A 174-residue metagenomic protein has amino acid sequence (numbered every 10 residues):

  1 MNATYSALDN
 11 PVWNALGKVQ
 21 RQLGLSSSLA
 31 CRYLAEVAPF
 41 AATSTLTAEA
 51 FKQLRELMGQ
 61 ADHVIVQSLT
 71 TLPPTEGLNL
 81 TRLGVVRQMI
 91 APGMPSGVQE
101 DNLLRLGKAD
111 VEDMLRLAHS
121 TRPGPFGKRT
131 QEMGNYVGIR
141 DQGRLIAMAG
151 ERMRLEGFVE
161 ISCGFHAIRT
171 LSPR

Functional and structural regions predicted by a protein language model:
M1-P73: N-terminal charged segments
N2-L8, P92-G124: Short amphipathic alpha-helix that is part of the acyltransferase structural core
G24-L25, P73, R82, T130-E132: Short solvent-exposed loop/turn micro-motifs enriched in small/polar/acidic residues
A41-T45, A109, C163-S172: A short, internal acetyl-CoA/4′-phosphopantetheine-binding micro-motif in the GNAT/acyltransferase core
A42, Q88-A91, G138-R140: Short, well-ordered beta-strand micro-motif
V64-E100: A glycine-rich, hydrophobic loop/mini-helix early in the fold
P125-R169: A conserved beta-strand-loop-helix scaffold within acyl/acetyltransferase catalytic domains
